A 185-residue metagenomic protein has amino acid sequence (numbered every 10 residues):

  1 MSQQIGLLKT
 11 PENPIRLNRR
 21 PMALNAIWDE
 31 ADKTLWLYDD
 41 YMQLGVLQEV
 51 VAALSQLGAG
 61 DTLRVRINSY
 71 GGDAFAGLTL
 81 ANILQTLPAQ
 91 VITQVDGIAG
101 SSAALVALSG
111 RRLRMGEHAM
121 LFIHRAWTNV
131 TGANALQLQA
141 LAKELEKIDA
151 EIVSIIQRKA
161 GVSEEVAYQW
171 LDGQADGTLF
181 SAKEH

Functional and structural regions predicted by a protein language model:
M1-S102, S109-E184: N-terminal organellar transit peptides
